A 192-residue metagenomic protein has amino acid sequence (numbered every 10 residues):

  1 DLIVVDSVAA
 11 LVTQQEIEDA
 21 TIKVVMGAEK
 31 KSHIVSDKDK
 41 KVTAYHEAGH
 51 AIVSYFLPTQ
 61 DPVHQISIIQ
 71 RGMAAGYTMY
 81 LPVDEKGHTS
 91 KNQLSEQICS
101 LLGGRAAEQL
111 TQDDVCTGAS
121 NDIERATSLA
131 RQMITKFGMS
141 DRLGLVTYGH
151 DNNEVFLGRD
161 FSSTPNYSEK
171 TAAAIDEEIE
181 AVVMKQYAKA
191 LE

Functional and structural regions predicted by a protein language model:
D1-E16: P-loop NTPase motor core
S7, E47-A48: Generic detector of well-ordered alpha-helical packing
I17-D19, K23-V42, F137-L145: C-terminal helical "lid" subdomain and adjoining coupling/linker elements of P-loop NTPases
K40-Y45, A51-E192: Soluble catalytic regions of large protease machineries
